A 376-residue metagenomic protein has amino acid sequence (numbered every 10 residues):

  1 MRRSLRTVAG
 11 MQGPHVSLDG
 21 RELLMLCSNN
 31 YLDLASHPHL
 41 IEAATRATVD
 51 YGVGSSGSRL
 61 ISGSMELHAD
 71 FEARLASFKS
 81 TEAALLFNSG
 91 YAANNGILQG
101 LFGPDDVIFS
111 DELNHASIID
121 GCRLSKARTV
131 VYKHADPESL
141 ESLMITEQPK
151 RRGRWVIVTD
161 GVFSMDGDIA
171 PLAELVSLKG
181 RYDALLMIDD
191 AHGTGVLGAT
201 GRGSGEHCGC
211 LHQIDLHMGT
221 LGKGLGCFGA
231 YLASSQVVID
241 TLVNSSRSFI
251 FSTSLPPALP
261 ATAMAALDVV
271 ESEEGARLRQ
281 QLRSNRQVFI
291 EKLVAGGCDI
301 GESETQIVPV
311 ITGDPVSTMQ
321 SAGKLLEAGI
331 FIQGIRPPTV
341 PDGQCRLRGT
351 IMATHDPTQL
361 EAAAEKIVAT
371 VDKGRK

Functional and structural regions predicted by a protein language model:
M1-V53, A184: N-terminal "arm"/small-domain region of PLP-dependent enzymes with the aminotransferase-like
L5, A276-Q287, V294-G329, T339 (+2 more regions): Conserved PLP-binding catalytic core of the aspartate aminotransferase-like
P38, R46, D50, S77 (+2 more regions): PLP-dependent enzyme catalytic core of the Aspartate aminotransferase-like
E42, R46-S89: Conserved N-terminal alpha-helix of the aminotransferase class I/II PLP-enzyme fold
I97-A116: Conserved PLP-anchoring active-site segment centered on the Schiff-base-forming lysine
V130, H134-I188: Active-site phosphate-binding strand-loop segment of PLP-dependent enzymes
T200, E206-T241: Active-site PLP attachment segment
G224-L293, C298-G301: PLP-dependent aminotransferase class I/II
